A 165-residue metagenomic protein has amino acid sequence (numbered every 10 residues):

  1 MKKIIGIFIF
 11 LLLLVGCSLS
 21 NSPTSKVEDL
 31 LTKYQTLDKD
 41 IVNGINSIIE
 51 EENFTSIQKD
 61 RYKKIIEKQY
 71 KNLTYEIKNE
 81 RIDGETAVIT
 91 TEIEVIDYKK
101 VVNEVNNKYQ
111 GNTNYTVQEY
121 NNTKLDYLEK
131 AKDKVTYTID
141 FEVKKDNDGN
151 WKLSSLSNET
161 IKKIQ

Functional and structural regions predicted by a protein language model:
M1-N21: Sec-dependent N-terminal signal peptides of Gram-positive bacterial secreted proteins and lipoproteins
K2, K33-D40, G44, E51-F54 (+3 more regions): Solvent-exposed, well-ordered amphipathic alpha-helical segments that flank/support binding or catalytic loops
I4, L14, I82, N147 (+1 more regions): Intrinsically disordered, low-complexity segments enriched in small/polar residues
I9, E67-Q69, R81, D133-V135 (+1 more regions): A generic structural signal for short, solvent-exposed coil/turn residues that cap or connect secondary-structure
S18-E76: Core segments of small alpha/beta cavity-forming domains
V27, Y75-I77, I89, F141-V143 (+1 more regions): Hydrophobic beta-strand residues in large extracellular and virion-surface proteins
D60-Y127: Surface-exposed, charged secondary-structure patches
G111-V117, E129-Q165: Short beta-strand edge/turn micro-motifs at domain boundaries
